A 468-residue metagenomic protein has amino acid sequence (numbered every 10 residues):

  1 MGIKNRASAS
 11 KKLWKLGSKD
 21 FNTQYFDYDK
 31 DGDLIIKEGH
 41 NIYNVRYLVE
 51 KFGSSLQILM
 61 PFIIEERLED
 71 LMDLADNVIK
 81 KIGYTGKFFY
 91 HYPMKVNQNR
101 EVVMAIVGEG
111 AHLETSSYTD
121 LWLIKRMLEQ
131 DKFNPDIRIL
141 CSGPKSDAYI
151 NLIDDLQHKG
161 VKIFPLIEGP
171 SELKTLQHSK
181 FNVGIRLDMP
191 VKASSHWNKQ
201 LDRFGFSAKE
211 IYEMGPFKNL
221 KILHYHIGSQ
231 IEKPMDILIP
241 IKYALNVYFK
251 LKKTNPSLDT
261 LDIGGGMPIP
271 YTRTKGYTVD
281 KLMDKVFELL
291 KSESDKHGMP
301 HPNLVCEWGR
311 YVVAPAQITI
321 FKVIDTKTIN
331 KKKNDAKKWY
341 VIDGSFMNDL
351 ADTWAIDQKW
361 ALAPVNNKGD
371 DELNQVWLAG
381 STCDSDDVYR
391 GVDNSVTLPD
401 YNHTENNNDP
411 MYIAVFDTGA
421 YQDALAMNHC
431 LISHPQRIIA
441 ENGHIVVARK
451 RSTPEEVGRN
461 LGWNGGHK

Functional and structural regions predicted by a protein language model:
M1-A148, D393-F416, A420-A424, N428-C430 (+2 more regions): N-terminal capping/small domains of soluble enzymes
G2-L16, M189-K333, C430-I432: Active-site loop/helix belt of alpha/beta enzymes
F52, L68-I79, L128, Q157 (+4 more regions): Structural signal for hydrophobic packing residues in well-ordered secondary-structure cores of soluble enzyme domains
I63, N97, D120, S146 (+12 more regions): Short, glycine-/Ser/Thr-/acidic-enriched flexible segments
I63-E66, E101, T119, E168-S171 (+9 more regions): Generic recognition of stable, solvent-exposed alpha-helical segments in well-folded globular domains
I64, K95, S117, I185 (+5 more regions): Conserved, mostly hydrophobic/aromatic
T85-T260, I269, L289: Active-site-proximal beta-alpha core segment in soluble small-molecule metabolic enzymes
D295, M299-K468: Charged (often Lys/Glu-rich) extended helix/loop segments that serve as interaction or gating elements
